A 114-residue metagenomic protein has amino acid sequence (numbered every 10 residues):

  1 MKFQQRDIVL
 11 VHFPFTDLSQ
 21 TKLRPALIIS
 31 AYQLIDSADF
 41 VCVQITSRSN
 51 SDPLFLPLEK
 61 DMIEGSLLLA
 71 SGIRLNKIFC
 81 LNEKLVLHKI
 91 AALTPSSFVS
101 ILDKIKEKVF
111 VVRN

Functional and structural regions predicted by a protein language model:
M1, I63-N114: C-terminal terminal-subdomain/extension
S19-K22, I28-D61: Compact nucleic-acid interaction/catalytic patches
R24-Y32, V86-L93: Short secondary-structure transition/capping segments
